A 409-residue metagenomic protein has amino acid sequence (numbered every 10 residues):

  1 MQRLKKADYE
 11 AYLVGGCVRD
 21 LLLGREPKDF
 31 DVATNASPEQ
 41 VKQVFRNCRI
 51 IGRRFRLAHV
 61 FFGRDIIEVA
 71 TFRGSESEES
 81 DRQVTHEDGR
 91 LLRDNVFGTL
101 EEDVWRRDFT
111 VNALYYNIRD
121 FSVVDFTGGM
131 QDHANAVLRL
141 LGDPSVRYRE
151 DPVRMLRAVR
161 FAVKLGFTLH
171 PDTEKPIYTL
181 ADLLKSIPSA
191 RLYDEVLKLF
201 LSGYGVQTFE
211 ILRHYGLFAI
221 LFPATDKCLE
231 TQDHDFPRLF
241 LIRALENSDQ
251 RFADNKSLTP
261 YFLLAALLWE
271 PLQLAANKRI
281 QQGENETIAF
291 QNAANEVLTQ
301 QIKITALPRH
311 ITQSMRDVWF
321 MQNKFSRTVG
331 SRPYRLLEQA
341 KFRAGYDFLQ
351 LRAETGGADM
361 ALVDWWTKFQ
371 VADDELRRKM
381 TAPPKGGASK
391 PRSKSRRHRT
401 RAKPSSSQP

Functional and structural regions predicted by a protein language model:
M1-P409: Catalytic cores of the polymerase beta-like nucleotidyltransferase superfamily and closely associated nucleotide
